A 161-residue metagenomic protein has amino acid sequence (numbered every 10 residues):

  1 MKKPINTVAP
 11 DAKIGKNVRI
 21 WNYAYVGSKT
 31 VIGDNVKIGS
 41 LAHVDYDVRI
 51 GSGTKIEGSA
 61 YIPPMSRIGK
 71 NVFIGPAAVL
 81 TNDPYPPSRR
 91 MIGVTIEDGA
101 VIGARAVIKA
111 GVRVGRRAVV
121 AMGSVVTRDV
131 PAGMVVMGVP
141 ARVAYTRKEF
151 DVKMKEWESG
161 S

Functional and structural regions predicted by a protein language model:
M1-I5, A9-P10, I20-V114, V139-P140 (+1 more regions): Flexible, glycine/small-residue-enriched loop-and-beta-strand segment within the central core of proteins
G115-R117, G133: Short conserved catalytic/interaction loops centered on acidic-Pro-aromatic/His motifs
V120: Binuclear metal-ion centers of metallo-dependent hydrolases, dominated by the metallo-beta-lactamase
V125-T127: Leucine-rich solenoid repeat scaffolds
A132-E156: Conserved beta-strand-loop-alpha-helix hinge in the C-terminal portion of ABC ATPase nucleotide-binding domains
E158-S161: ABC ATPase nucleotide-binding domains
